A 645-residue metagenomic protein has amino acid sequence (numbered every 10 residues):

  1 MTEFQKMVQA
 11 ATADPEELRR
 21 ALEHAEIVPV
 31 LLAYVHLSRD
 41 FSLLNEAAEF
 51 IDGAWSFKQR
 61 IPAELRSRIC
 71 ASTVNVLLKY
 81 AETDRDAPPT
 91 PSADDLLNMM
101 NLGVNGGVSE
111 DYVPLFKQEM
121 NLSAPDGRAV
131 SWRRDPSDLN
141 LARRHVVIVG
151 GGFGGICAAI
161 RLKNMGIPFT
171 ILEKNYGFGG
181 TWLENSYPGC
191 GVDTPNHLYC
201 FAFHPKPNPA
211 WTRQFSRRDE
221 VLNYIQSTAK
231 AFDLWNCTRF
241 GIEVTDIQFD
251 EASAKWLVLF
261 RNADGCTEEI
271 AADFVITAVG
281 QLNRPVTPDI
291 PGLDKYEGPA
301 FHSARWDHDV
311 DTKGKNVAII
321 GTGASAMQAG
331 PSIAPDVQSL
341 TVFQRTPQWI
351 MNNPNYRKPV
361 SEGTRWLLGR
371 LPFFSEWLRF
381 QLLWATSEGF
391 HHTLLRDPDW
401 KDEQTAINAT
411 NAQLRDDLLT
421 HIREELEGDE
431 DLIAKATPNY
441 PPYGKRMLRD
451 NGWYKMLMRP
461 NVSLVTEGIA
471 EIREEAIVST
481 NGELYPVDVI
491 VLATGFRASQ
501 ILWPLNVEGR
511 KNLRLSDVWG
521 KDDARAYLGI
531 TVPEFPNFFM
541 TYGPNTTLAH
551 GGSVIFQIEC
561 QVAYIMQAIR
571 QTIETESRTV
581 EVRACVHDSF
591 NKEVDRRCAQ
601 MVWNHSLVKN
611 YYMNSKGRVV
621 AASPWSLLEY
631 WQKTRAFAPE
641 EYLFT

Functional and structural regions predicted by a protein language model:
M1-T83, I148-T238, Q344-R345, E425-L426: Beta1-alpha1 glycine-rich phosphate/pyrophosphate-binding loop at the start of Rossmann-like nucleotide-binding domains
F4-A25, S56, R60, W349-N352 (+4 more regions): C-terminal, flexible cofactor-proximal segment of oxidoreductases
P62-D111, E119, T212-Q281, L418: Feature captures the FAD/FMN-dependent oxidoreductase FAD-binding
P136-R143, I148-F178, L183-S186, I270 (+7 more regions): Rossmann-like dinucleotide-binding core of oxidoreductases
L183-F232, T245-R261, T277-V310, N355 (+1 more regions): Catalytic cores of eukaryotic secretory-pathway lumenal/extracellular enzymes that build and remodel glycoconjugates
F240-K255, D309, V462-T480: A conserved short coil-to-beta-strand element within the FAD-binding core of flavoproteins
T287-A300, E475-G529: Central helical "cap/lid" subdomain
H391-E475, Y485-N506, D588-T645: C-terminal catalytic lobe of FAD-dependent flavoproteins
